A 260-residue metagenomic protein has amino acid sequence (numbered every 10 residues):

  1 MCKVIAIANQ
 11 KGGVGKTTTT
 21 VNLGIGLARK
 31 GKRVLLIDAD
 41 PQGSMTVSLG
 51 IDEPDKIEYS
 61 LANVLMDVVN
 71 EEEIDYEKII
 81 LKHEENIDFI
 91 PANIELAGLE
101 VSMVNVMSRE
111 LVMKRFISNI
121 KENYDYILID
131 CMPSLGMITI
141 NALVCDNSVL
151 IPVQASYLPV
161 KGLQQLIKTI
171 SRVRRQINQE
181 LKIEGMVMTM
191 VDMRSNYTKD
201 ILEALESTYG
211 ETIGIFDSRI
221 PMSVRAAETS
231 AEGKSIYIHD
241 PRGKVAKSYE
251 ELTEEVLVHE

Functional and structural regions predicted by a protein language model:
M1-E260: P-loop NTP-binding core
